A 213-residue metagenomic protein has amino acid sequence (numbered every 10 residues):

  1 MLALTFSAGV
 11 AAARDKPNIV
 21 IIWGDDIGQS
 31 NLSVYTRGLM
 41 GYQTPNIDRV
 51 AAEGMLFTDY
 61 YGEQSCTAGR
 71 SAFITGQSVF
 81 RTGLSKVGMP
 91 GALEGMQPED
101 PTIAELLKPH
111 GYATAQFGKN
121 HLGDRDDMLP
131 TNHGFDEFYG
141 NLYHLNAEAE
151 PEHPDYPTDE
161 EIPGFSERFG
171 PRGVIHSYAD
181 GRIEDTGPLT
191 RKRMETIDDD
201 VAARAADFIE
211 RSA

Functional and structural regions predicted by a protein language model:
L4, A11-A213: Formylglycine-dependent sulfatase
